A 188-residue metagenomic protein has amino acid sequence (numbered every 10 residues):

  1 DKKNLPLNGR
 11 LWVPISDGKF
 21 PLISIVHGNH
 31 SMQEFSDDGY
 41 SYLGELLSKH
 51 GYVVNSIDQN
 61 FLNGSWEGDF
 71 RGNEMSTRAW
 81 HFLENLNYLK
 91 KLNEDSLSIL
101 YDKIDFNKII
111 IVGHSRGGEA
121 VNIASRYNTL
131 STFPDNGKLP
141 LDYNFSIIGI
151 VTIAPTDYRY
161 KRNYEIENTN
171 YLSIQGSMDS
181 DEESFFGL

Functional and structural regions predicted by a protein language model:
D1-K19: Short conserved active-site loop signatures built around small residues
D1-K3, N63-N73, N128-S146: Surface-exposed intrinsically disordered loops and tails
K19-G28: Short beta-strand element of the alpha/beta-hydrolase
M32-F35, N63-G68, A120-V121, Y158-R162 (+1 more regions): Extracytoplasmic/secreted cell-surface and envelope-processing proteins
S36-W66, G72-L83: Active-site machinery of serine-nucleophile hydrolases
D69-S115, E119: Gly/Ser-rich "nucleophile elbow"/oxyanion-hole loop immediately N-terminal to the catalytic nucleophile in hydrolases
G118-L130: Short glycine-enriched nucleophile-adjacent loop and the immediately C-terminal alpha-helix near the catalytic center
G137-L188: The feature captures the conserved acid-bearing segment of alpha/beta-hydrolase catalytic domains
